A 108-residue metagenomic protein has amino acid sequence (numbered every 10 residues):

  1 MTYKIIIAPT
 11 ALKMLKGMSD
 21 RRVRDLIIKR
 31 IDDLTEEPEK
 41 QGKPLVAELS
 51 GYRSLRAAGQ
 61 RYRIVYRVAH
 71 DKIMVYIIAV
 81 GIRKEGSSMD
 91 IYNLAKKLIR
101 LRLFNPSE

Functional and structural regions predicted by a protein language model:
M1-K29, F104-E108: Arg/Lys-rich, positively charged N-terminal/basic patches that mediate binding to nucleic acids
K4, K13, G59, R67-E108: Enriched for short, Lys/Arg-rich terminal
G17, L34, R67: Conserved catalytic core of Hanks-type protein kinase domains
M18-R24, A47-L49, A57-Y62, G81-G86: Short, charged helix-to-loop "capping" segments that act as catalytic/coupling loops
V23, I27-R30, Q41, S87-A95: Amphipathic alpha-helical interface surfaces
D32-A57: A short, surface-exposed loop/turn module that caps and links secondary-structure elements
S54, R63-R67: Short, surface-exposed charged micro-motifs
